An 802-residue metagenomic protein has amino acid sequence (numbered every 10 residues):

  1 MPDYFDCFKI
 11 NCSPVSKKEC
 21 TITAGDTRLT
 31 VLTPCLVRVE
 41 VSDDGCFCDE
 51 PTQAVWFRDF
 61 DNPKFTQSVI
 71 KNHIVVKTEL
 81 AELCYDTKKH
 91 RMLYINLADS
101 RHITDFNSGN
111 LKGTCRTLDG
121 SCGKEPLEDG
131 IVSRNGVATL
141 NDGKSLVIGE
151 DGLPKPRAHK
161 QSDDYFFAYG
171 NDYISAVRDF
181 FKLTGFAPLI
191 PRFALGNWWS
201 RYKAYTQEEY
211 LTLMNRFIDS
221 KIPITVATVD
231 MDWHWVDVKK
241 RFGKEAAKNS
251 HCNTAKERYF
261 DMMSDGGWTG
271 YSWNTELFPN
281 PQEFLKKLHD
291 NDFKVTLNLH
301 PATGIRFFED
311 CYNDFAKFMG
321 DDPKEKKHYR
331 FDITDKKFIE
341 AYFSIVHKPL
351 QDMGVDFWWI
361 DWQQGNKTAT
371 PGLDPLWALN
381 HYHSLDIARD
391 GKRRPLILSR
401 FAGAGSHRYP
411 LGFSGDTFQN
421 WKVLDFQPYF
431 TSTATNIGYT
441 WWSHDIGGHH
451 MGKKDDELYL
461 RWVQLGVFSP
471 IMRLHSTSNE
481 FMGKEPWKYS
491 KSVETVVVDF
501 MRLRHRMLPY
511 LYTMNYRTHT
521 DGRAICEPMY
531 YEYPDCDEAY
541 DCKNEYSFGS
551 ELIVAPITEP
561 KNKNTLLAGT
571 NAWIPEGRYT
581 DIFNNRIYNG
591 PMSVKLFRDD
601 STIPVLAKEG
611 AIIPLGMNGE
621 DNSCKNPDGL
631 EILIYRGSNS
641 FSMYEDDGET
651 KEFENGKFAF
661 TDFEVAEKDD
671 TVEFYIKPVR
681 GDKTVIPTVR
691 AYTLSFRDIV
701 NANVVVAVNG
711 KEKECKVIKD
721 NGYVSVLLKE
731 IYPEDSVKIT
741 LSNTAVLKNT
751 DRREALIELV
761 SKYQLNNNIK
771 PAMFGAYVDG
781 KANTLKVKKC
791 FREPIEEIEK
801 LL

Functional and structural regions predicted by a protein language model:
M1-A194, S200-Y202, Q207-E209, M214-N215 (+7 more regions): N-terminal accessory segment at the very beginning of proteins
D3-D6, S13, L83, I95-T602 (+2 more regions): Catalytic-domain carbohydrate-binding cleft regions of carbohydrate-active enzymes
P51-K64, T580-D600, V705-L727: Solvent-exposed beta-strand/loop surfaces of large extracellular or lumenal domains
Y382, K392-R393, T417, V423-Q427 (+2 more regions): Conserved, charge-rich beta-strand/loop surface module that forms ligand/interface-binding patches within domains
M592-I632, D720-E758: C-terminal beta-strand-rich structural cap/linker in extracellular carbohydrate-active enzymes
K748-E797: Charged/polar low-complexity intrinsically disordered segments, enriched in acidic residues
